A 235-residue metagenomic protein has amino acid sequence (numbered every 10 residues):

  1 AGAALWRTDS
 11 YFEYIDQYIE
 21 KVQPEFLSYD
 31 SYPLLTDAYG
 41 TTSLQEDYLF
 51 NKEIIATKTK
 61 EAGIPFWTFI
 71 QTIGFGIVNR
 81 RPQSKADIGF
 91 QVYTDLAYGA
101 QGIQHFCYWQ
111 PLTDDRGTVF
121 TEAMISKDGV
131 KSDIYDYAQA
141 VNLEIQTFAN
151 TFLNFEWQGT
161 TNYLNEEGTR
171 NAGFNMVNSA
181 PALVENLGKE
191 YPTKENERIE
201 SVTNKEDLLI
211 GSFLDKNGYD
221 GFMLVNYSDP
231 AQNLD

Functional and structural regions predicted by a protein language model:
A1-A3, E25-D30, P65-I70, L96 (+2 more regions): Structural recognition of the beta-strand scaffold that forms the well-ordered cores of secreted hydrolase catalytic
A1-F12, K60-I77, H105-Y108, A149-N165: Aromatic-lined carbohydrate-recognition surfaces of secreted/lumenal glycan-active proteins
A1-R7, D30-D47, T72-K85, K127-V130 (+1 more regions): The substrate-binding groove and active-site-proximal loops of carbohydrate-active enzymes, especially glycoside
W6-Y18, Y48-T57, D87-Q91: Alpha-helical scaffolding within the catalytic cores of extracellular/periplasmic polymer-degrading hydrolases
F12-E46, Q91, Y98-F106: Aromatic- and acid-rich polysaccharide-binding/catalytic face of secreted or lumenal carbohydrate-active enzymes
I54-I88, F120-I125: Active-site clefts of carbohydrate-active enzymes
P82, A86-Q146, N154-A172: Aromatic/acidic polysaccharide-binding cleft in carbohydrate-active enzymes
Y163-D235: Carbohydrate-binding surface patches
